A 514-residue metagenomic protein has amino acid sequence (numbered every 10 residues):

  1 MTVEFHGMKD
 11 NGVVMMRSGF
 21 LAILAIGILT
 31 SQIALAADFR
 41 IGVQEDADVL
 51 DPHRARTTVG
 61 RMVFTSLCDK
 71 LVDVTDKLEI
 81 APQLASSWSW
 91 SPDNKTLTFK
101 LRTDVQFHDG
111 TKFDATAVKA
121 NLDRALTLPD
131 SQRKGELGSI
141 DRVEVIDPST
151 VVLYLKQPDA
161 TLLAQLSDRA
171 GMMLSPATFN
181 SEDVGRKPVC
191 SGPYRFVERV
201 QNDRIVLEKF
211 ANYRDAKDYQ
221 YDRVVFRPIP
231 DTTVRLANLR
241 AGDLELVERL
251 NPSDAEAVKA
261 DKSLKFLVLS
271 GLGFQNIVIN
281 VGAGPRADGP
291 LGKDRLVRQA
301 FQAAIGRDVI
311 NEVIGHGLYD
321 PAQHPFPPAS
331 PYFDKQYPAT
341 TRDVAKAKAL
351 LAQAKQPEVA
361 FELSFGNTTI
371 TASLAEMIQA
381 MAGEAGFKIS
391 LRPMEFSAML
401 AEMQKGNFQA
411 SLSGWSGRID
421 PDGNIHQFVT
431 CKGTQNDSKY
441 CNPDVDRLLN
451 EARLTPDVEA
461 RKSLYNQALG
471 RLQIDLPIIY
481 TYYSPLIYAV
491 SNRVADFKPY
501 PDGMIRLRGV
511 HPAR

Functional and structural regions predicted by a protein language model:
I41, Q201, Y319, S330-P331 (+3 more regions): Ligand/substrate-recognition segments at binding pockets and active sites
G42-P92, A120-D123, V189-C190: N-terminal lobe/hinge region of extracytoplasmic solute-binding protein
S89, K100, K134-P176: Surface-exposed binding/hinge segments that line and control ligand-binding clefts or catalytic entry sites
D114-N121, P148-Y154, G192-P193, Q220-R223 (+4 more regions): Alpha-helical secondary-structure segments
L166-Y219, R223, V344-A345, A349 (+1 more regions): Gly/Pro-rich hinge or "lid" segments in bacterial periplasmic/extracellular proteins
V206-K209, L291-A380, E384, L448 (+2 more regions): Append "and occasionally in soluble cytosolic enzymes with long acidic Gly/Pro-rich linkers
N212-A257, R295, Q379-A380, K388-S390: Ligand-site clamp/hinge motif
L296-Q299, N311, K388-M399, H426-N492 (+1 more regions): Extracytoplasmic/peripheral linker and loop segments enriched in polar/acidic and small residues with frequent Thr/Pro
